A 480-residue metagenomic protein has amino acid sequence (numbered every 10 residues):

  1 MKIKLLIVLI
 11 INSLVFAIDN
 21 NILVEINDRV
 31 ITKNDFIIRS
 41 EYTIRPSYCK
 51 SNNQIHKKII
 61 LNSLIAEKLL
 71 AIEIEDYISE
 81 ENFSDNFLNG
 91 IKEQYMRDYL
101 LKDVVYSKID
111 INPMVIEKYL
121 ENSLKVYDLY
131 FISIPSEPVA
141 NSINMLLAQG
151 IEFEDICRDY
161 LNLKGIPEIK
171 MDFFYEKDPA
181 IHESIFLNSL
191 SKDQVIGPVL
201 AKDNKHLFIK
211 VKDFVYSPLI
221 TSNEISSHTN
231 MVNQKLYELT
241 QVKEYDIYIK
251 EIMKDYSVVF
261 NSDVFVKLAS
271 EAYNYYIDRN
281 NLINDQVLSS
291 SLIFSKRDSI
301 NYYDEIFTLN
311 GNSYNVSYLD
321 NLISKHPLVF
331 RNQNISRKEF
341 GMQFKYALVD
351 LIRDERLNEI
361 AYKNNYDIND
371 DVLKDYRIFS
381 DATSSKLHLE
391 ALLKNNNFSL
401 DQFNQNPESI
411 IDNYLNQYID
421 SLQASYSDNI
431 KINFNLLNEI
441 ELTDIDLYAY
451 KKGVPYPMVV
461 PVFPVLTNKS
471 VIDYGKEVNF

Functional and structural regions predicted by a protein language model:
M1, A17-E25, R29-E41, S47 (+2 more regions): Hydrophobic, helix-prone linear segments
I3-L14: Sec-dependent N-terminal signal peptides
I18-V104, K108, S295-Q402: N-terminal targeting/tethering segments
N20-T43, L69, I74, L120 (+12 more regions): FKBP-type peptidyl-prolyl cis-trans isomerase
T32-S40, H56-L61, I65, L70 (+21 more regions): Stable alpha-helical elements in mature extracytoplasmic
K50-Q54, D85, I143-F186, G197-N204 (+6 more regions): Peptidyl-prolyl cis-trans isomerase
L100-Y130, M145-Q149, F398-I440: Acidic/polar surface patches and capping/hinge elements
F214-N223, D246-I306, K325-P327: Extracytoplasmic and endomembrane cell-envelope/extracellular-matrix remodeling and assembly machinery
